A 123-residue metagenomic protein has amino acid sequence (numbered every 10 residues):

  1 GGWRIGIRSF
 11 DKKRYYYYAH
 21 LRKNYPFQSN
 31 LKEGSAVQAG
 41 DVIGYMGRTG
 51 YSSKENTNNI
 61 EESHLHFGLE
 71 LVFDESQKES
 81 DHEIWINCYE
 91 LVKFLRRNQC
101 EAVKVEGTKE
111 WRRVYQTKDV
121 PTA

Functional and structural regions predicted by a protein language model:
G1, I43-M46, F67: Short glycine-rich loop/turn motifs that provide flexible caps or phosphate-binding loops at active sites
G1-N30, K54, N58-H64: Zn2+-dependent peptidoglycan hydrolase active-site motif and core
K12, Y51, V72-D74: Short coil/turn motifs at secondary-structure junctions
Y25, G50, L95: Residue-level detector of flexible, active-site-proximal loop/helix-junction positions within diverse enzyme catalytic
Q28-M46: Short, well-structured beta-strand-loop connectors
S35, T57-A123: Acidic, glycine-rich catalytic/binding loops that coordinate metals and/or anionic ligands
G44-K54: A short, conserved strand-capping beta-turn/loop at the end of a beta strand
